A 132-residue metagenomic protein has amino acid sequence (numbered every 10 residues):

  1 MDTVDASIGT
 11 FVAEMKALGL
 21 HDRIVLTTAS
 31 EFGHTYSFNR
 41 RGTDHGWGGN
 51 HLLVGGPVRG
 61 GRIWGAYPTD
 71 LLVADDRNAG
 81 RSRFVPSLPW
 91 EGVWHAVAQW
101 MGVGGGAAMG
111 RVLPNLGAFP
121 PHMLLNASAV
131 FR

Functional and structural regions predicted by a protein language model:
D2-R132: Feature marks hydrolase-like catalytic cores characterized by long aromatic- and Gly/Pro-rich stretches
